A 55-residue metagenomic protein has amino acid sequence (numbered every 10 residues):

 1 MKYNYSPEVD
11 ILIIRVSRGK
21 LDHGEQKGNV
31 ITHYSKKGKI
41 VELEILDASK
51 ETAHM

Functional and structural regions predicted by a protein language model:
K2, P7, I13-I31: Structured beta-strand/loop patches that form or line metal/cofactor-binding pockets in enzymes
S35: Acidic surface patches and DE-rich sequence motifs
K50-M55: A short, polar/charged loop-to-alpha-helix boundary motif
